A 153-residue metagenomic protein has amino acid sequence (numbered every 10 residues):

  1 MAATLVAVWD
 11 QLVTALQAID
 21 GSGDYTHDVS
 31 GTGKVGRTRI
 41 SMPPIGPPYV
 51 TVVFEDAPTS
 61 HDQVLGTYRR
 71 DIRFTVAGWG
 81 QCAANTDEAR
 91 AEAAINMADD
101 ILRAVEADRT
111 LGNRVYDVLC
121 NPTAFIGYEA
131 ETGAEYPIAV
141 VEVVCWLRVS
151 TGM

Functional and structural regions predicted by a protein language model:
M1-A2, T151-M153: Compositionally biased, intrinsically disordered low-complexity segments enriched in polar/Pro/Gly and often Gln
M1-L65, D108-D117: Small/polar-rich, solvent-exposed N-terminal microdomains that initiate assembly or binding
S22-D28, I45-T51, A94-S150: Acidic-leaning, charged glycine-interspersed low-complexity segments
G36-T38, R69, A89, N113 (+1 more regions): Short, intrinsically disordered low-complexity segments
H61-Q63, A84-A89, R114, G152: Short, solvent-exposed secondary-structure capping/transition elements
L65-D71, W79-V105: Extracellular/virion structural assembly segments
Y68-A84, E135-V149: Oligomerization/assembly interface segments of phage tail-like spikes and tubes
